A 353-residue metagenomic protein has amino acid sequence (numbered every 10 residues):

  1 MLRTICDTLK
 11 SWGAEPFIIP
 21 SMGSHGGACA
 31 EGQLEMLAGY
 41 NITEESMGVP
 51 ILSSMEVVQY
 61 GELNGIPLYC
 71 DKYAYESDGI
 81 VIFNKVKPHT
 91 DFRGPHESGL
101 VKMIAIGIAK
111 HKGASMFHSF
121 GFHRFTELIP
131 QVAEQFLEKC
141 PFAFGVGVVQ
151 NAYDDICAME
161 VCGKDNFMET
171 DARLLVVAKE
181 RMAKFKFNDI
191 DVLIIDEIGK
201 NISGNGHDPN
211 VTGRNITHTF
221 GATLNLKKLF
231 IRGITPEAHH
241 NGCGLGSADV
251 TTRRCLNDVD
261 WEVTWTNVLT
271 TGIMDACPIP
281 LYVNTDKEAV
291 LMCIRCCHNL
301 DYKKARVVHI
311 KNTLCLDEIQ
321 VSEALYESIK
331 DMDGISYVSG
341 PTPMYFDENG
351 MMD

Functional and structural regions predicted by a protein language model:
M1-Q33: N-terminal active-site beta-alpha-beta segment that forms phosphate/nucleotide-binding and substrate-recognition loops
G32-P95: An acidic, phosphate/nucleotide-engaging active-site surface
G65-Y73, F92, V132-L137, A178-F185 (+2 more regions): A generic local secondary-structure boundary/capping motif
Y73, K87-D154, A178: Conserved phosphate- and dinucleotide-binding cores of soluble alpha/beta proteins, encompassing both enzyme active
I82, R93-K112, N210-T219, T251-R254: A short, gly/pro- and small-residue-rich
K139-V146, R181-L193, T223-N225, L300-K311: Flexible, glycine/charged-enriched surface loops at secondary-structure junctions
Y153-P209: A conserved active-site cap/scaffold subdomain adjacent to cofactor or substrate pockets
T212-R214, H218-D353: C-terminal non-catalytic interaction/assembly regions of soluble proteins
